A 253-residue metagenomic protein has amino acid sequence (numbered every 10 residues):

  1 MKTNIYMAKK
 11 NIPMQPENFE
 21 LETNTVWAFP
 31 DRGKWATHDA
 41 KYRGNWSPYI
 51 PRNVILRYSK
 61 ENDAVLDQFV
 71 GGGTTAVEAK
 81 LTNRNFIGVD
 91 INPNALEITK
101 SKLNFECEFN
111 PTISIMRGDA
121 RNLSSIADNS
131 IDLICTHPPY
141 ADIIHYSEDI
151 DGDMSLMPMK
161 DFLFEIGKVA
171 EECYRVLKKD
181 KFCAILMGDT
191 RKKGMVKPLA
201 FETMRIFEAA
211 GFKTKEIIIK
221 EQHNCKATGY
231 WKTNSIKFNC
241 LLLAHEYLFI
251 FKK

Functional and structural regions predicted by a protein language model:
M1-K253: Class I S-adenosyl-L-methionine-dependent methyltransferase catalytic core
